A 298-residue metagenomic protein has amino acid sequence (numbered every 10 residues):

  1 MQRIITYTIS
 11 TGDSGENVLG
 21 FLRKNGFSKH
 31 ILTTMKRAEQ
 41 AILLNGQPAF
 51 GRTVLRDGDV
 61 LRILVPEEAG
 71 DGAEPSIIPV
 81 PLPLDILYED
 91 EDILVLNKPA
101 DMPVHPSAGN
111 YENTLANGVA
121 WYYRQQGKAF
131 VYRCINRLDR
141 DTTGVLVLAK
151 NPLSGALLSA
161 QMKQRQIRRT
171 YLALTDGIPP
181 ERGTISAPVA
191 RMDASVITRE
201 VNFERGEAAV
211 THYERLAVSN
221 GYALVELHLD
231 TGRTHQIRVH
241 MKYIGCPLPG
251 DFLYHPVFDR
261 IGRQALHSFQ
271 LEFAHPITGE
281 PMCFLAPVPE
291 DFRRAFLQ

Functional and structural regions predicted by a protein language model:
M1-Q298: RNA pseudouridine synthases
